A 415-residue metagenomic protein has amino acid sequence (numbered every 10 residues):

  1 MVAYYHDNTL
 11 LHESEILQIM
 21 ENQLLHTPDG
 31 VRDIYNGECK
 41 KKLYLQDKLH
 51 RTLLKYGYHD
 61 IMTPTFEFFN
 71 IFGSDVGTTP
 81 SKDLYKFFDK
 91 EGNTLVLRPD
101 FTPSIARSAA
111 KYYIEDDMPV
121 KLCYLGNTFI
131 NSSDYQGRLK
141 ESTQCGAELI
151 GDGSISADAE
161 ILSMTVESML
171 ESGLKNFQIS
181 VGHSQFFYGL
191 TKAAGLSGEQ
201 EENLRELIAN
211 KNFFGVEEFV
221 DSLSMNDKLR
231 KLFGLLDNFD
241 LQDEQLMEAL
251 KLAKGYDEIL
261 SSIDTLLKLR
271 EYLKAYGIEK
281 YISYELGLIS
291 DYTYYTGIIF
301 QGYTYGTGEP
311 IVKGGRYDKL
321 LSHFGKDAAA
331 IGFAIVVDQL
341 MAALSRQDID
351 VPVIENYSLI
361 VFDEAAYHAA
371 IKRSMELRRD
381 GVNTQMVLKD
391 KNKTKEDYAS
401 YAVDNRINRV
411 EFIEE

Functional and structural regions predicted by a protein language model:
D7-T9, E13: Short hydrophobic alpha-helical segments enriched in small aliphatic residues
I19-P103, A159, S180: TRNA-binding/sensing appendages of the translation machinery
E38-T52, E67-F68, T102-E115, L122-L174 (+1 more regions): Positively charged, Gly/Ser-enriched RNA/tRNA-binding surfaces
T63-I71, V120-N131, Q178-F187: Short, glycine/charge-rich beta-strand/loop segments that flank catalytic centers and engage negatively charged groups
D83-D89, L196-V216: Acidic, His- and aromatic-enriched active-site or binding-groove loops in soluble protein domains that engage sugars
K140-C145, V181-G189: Short, conserved phosphate-binding/catalytic loop or strand-edge motifs used in phosphoryl-/nucleotidyl-transfer
N176-F186, L204, S283-G287: Short, surface-exposed recognition loops or helix-turn segments adjacent to catalytic cores
